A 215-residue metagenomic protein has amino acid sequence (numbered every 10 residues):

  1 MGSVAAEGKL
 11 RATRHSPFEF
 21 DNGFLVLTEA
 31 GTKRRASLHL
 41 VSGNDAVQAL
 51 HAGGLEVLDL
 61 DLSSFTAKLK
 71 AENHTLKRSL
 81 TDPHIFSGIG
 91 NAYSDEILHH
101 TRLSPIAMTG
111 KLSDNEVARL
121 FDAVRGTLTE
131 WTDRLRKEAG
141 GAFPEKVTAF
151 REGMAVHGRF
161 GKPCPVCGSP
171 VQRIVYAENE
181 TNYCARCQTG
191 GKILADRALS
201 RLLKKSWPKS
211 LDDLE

Functional and structural regions predicted by a protein language model:
M1-L103, M108-K111, N115, L120: Phosphate/anion-contacting hairpin/loop surfaces
K68-E215: Basic, nucleic-acid-binding surfaces and adjacent catalytic neighborhoods in DNA/RNA-processing proteins
